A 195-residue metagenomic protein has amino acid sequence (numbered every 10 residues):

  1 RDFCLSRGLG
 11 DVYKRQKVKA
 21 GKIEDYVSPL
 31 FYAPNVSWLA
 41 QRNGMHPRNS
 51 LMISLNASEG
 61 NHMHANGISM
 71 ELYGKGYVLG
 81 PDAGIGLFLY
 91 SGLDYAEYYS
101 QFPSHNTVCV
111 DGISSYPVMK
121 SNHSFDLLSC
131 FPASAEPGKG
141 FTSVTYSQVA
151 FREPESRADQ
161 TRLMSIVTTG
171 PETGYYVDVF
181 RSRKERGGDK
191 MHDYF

Functional and structural regions predicted by a protein language model:
D2-Y13: Single conserved hydrophobic/aromatic residue that forms the stacking wall/gate of nucleotide- or nucleobase-binding
D11-F195: Catalytic and substrate-binding regions of extracellular carbohydrate-active enzymes, especially polysaccharide lyases
